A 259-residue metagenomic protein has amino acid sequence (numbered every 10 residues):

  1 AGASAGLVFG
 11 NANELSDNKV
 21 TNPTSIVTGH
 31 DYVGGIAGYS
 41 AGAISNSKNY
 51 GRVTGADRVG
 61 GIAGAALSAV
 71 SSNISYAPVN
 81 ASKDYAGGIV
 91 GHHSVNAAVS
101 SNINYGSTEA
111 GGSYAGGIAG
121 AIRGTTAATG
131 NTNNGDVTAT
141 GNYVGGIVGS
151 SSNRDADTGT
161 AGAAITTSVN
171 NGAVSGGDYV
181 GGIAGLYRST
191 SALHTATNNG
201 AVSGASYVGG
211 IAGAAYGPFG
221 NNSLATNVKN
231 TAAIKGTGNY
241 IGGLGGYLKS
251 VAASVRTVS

Functional and structural regions predicted by a protein language model:
A1-I241, G245-S259: Surface-exposed loop/turn motifs in large extracellular/passenger domains
